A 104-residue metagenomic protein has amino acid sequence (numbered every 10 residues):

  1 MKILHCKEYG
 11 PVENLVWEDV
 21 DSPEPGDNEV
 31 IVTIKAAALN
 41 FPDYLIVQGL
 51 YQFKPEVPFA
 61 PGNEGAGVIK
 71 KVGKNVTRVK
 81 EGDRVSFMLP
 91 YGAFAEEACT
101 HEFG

Functional and structural regions predicted by a protein language model:
M1-K2: Extreme N-terminal starter segment of soluble prokaryotic enzymes
C6: Short hydrophobic "strand-cap" motifs at the C-terminus of beta-strands
V12-W17, L50-Y51: Short gly/ser/thr-rich secondary-structure transition/capping motifs
W17-D19, F41, A95: Short, acidic/polar N-cap/turn motifs at the starts of alpha helices
D21-A38, L50-G92, C99: Glycine-rich beta-strand-centered segment in the early N-terminal region that forms part of a ligand/cofactor-binding
P42-Q48: Cytochrome P450 core scaffold surrounding the K-helix E-X-X-R motif and the conserved "meander" helix-loop region
A98-G104: Short, compositionally biased
